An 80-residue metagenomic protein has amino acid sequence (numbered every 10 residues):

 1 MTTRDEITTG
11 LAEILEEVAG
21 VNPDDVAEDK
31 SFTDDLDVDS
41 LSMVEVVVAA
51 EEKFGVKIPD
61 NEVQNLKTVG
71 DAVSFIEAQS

Functional and structural regions predicted by a protein language model:
M1-D24, A78-Q79: Thiotemplate assembly-line natural product biosynthesis machinery
N22, D34-D37, L41-V47: Short, contiguous, helix-prone interaction/anchoring segments in small proteins
A27-D39, D60-T68: Glycine-rich loop motifs involved in handling phospho/adenylate chemistry
M43-N65: Phosphopantetheinylated carrier protein domains
V69-E77: Short, cationic-aromatic polyanion-contact patches
